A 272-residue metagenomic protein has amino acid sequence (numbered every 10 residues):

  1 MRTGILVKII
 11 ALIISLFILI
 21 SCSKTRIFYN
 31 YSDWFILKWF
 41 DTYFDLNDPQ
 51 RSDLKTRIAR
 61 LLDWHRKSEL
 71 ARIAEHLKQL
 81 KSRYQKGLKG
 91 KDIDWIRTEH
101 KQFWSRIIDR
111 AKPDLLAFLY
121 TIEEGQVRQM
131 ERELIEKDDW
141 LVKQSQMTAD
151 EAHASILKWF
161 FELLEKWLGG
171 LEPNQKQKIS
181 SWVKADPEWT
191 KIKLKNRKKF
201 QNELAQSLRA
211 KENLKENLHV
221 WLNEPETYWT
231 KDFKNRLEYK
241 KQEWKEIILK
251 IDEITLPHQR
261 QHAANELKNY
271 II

Functional and structural regions predicted by a protein language model:
M1-I10: Bacterial N-terminal signal peptides that target proteins for export
I18-S21: C-terminal motif of bacterial Sec signal peptides marking the signal peptidase cleavage site
S23-T25: Bacterial signal peptide processing site
N30-P49, R57, H76: Post-signal peptide N-terminal segment of mature Sec-exported envelope proteins
L37-K38, Q201-I272: A cross-kingdom marker for long, charged
F40, L54, A111-I122, M130 (+4 more regions): Short, structured motif recognition centered on aromatic/hydrophobic residues
Y43-A71: Post-signal-peptide N-terminal segment of Sec-exported extracytoplasmic proteins
P113-T227: Extended amphipathic alpha-helical interaction segments
